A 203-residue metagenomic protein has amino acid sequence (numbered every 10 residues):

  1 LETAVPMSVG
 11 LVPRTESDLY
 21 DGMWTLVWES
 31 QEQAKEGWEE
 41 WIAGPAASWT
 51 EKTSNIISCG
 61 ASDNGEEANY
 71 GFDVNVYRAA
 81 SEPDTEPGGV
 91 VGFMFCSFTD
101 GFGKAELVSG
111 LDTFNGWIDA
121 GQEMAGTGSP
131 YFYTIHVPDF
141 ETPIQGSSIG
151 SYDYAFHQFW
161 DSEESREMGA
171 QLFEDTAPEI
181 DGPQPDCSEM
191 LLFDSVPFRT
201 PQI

Functional and structural regions predicted by a protein language model:
L1-I203: Short S/T/G/P-rich N-terminal loop/turn motif that feeds into the first structured element of a domain
